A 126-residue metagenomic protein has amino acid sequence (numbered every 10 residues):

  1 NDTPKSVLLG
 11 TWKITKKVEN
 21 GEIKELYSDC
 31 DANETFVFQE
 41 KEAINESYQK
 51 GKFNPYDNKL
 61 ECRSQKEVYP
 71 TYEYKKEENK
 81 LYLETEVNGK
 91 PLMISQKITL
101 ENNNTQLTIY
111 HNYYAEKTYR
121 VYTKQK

Functional and structural regions predicted by a protein language model:
N1-K13: N-terminal helix-cap/turn-to-beta initiation motif at the start of protein domains
L8-G10, D31-E34, Q39-E40, V68-P70 (+3 more regions): Residues that flank catalytic or metal-binding motifs in active/ligand-binding sites
K13-E42: Short, solvent-exposed loop/hinge segments that bridge or flank secondary-structure elements
T15, E84-E86, Y110-N112: A generic structural motif
L26-A32, E61-S64, Y113-Y114: Functionally engaged cysteine thiol sites
K41-N104: Contiguous, well-ordered beta-strand patches that form the walls/edges of small beta-barrel/beta-sandwich domains
Q106-E116: Short, exposed beta-strand-loop hairpins at the edges of beta-sheets in extracellular/periplasmic proteins
E116-K126: Short, low-complexity, Pro/Ser/Thr/Gly-rich segments in the mature regions of secreted, periplasmic
